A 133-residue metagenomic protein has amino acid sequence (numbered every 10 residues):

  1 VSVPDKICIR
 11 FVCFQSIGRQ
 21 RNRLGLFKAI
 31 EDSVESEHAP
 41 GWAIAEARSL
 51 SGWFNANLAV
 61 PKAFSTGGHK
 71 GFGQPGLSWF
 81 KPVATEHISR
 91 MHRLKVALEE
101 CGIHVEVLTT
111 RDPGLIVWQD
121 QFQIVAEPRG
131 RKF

Functional and structural regions predicted by a protein language model:
V1-P82: Long, contiguous N-terminal structural blocks used for assembly/anchoring
T66, T85, T109-T110: Residue-identity detector for threonine
P75-G76, H92-A97: A generic short-segment signal for beta-strand/edge and adjacent turn/coil regions
V96-F133: Acidic, proline/glycine-rich low-complexity IDRs
